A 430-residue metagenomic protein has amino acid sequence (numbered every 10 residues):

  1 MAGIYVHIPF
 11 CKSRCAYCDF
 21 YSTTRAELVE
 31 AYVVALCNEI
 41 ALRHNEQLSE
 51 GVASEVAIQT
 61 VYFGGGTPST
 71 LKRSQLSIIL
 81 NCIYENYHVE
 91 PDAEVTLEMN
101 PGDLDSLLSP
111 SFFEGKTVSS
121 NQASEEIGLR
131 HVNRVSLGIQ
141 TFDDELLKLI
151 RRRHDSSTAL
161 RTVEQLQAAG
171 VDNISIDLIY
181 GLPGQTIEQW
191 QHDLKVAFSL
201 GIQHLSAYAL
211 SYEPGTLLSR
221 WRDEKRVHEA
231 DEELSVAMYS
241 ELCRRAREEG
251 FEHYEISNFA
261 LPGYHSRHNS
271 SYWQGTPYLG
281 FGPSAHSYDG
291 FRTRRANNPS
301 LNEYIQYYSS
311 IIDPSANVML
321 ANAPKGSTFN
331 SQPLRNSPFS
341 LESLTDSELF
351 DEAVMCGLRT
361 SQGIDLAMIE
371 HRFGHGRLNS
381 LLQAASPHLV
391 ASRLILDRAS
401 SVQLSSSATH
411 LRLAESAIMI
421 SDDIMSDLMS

Functional and structural regions predicted by a protein language model:
M1-G3, S22-E46, V56-K325, F329-H375: C-terminal scaffold of the Radical SAM
Y5-H7: Short active-site neighborhood of thiol/selenol oxidoreductases, capturing the structured segment around
P9-F20: Local cysteine-cluster metal-coordination motifs and their immediate loop/turn environment, predominantly Fe-S cluster
H375-H388: Short amphipathic alpha-helical interaction segments
V390-L404: A short, conserved structural fragment
L404-S405, T409-A414: Minor-groove-contacting beta-hairpin "wing" of winged helix-turn-helix DNA-binding domains
E415-S430: Short, amphipathic alpha-helical interaction segments positioned at domain boundaries
